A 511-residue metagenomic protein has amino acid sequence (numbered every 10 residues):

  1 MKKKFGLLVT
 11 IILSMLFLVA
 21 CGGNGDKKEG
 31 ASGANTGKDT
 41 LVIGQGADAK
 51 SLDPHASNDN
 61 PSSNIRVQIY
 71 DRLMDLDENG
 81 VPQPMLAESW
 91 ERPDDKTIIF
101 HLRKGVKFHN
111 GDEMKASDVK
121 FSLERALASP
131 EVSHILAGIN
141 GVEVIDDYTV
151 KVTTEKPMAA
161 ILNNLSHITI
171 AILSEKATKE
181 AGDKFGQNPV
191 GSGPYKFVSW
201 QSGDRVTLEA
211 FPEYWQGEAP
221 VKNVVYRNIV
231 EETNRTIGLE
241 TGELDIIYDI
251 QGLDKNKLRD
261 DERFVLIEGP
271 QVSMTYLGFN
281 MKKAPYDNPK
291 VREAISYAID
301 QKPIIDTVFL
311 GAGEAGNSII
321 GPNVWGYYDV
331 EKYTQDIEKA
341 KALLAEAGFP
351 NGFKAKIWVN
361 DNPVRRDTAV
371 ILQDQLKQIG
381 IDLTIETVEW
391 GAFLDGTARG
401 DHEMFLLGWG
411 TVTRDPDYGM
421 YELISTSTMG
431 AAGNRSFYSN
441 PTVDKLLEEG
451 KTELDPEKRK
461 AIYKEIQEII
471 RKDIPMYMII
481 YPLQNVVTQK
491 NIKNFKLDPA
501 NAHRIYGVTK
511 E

Functional and structural regions predicted by a protein language model:
F17-A20: C-terminal motif of bacterial Sec signal peptides marking the signal peptidase cleavage site
D59-P93, I168-S192, F197, E213-V221 (+7 more regions): Short, solvent-exposed loop/beta-turn-alpha elements that line the ligand-binding surface or hinge of extracytoplasmic
E88-S129, I145, K151, P285: Aromatic- and charge-enriched surface segment that lines or borders ligand/interaction sites
E91, H134-A177: Surface-exposed binding/hinge segments that line and control ligand-binding clefts or catalytic entry sites
A116-S122, D147-K151, G193-P194, V221-N223 (+3 more regions): Alpha-helical secondary-structure segments
F211-N256: Ligand-site clamp/hinge motif
I267, D287-D374, I379, S439 (+1 more regions): Append "and occasionally in soluble cytosolic enzymes with long acidic Gly/Pro-rich linkers
A345-T411, Y481-Q484: Ligand/substrate-recognition segments at binding pockets and active sites
